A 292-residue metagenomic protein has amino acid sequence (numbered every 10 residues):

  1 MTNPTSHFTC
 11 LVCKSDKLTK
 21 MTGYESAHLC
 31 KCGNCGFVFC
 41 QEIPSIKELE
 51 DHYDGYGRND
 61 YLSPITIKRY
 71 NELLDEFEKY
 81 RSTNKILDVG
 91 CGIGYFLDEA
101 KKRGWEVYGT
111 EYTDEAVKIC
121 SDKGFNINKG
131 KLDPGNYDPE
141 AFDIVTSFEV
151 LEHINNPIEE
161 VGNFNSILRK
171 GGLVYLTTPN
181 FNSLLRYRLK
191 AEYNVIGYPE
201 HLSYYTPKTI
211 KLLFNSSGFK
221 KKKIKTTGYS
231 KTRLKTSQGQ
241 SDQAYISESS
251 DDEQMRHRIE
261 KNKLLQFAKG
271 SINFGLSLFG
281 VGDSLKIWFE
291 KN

Functional and structural regions predicted by a protein language model:
M1-F148, I158-N163, T226-T227, S250-N262 (+2 more regions): Conserved N-terminal segment of class I S-adenosyl-L-methionine
L11-L18, K208-T226, L265: A SAM-dependent methyltransferase catalytic signature shared across enzymes that methylate proteins
D54-Y61, L189-Y198, S237-S249: Short glycine/proline- and charge-enriched loop/turn segments that cap or connect secondary-structure elements
F148-N155, T177, E200: Short catalytic micro-motifs in class I SAM-dependent methyltransferases
I154-N155, L168-K170: Helix-to-beta-strand junctions that scaffold the AdoMet/dcAdoMet cofactor pocket in Class I SAM-dependent enzymes
N155-E159, R186: Short N-terminal helix/helix-N-cap motif within the alpha/beta-hydrolase-1
V174-S203, K208-N215, Y229: Short, glycine-/aromatic-enriched active-site segment of Class I SAM-dependent methyltransferases
K222-R256: Conserved catalytic loop of SAM-dependent methyltransferase domains
